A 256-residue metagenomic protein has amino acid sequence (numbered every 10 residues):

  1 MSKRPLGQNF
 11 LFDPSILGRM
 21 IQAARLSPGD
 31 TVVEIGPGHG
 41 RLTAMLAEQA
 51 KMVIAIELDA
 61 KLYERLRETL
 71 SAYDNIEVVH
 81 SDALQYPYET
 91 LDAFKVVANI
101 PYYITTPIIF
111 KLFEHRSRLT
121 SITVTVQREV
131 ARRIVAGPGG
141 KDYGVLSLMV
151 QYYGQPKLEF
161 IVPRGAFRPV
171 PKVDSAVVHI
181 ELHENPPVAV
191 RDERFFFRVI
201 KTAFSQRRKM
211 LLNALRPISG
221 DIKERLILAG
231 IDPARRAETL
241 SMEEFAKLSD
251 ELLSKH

Functional and structural regions predicted by a protein language model:
M1-V199, E238, K247-S254: Catalytic cores of RNA-modifying enzymes
L182, I200-H256: C-terminal lobe and adjacent flexible extensions of AdoMet/dcAdoMet transferase-like proteins
